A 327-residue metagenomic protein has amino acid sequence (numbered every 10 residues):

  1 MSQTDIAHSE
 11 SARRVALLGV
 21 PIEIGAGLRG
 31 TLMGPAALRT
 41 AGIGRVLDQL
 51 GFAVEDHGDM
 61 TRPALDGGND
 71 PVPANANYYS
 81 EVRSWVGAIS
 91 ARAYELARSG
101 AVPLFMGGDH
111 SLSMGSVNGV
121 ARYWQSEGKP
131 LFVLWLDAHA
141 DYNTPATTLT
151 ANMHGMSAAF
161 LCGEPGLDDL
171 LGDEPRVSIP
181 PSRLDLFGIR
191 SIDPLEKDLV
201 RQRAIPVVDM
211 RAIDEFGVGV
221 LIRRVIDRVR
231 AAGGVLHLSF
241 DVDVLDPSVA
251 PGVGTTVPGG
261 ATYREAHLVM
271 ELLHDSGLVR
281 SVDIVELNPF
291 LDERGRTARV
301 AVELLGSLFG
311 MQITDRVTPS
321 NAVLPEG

Functional and structural regions predicted by a protein language model:
S2-I22, L28-L104, L112, S116 (+3 more regions): Catalytic cores of soluble, metal-dependent hydrolases
R98, V102-E174, S276: Active-site histidine-anchored catalytic micro-motif
A101-P103, S182-D185: Short active-site oxyanion
W135-A138, C162, R183-S191, D209-R211 (+1 more regions): Short, structured patches in soluble enzyme cores that scaffold and shape functional sites
A138, Y142, H154-S157, P180 (+3 more regions): Internal, well-ordered alpha-helical segments in soluble enzyme and binding-protein domains
N143, I192-P194, P289-L291: Active-site environment of divalent metal-dependent phosphoester hydrolases
L171-S178, D185-I189: Internal, active-site/partner-interface "lid" segment
S191-Q202: Short, glycine/polar-rich helix-capping loops at beta-to-alpha or helix-loop-helix junctions that flank or form
